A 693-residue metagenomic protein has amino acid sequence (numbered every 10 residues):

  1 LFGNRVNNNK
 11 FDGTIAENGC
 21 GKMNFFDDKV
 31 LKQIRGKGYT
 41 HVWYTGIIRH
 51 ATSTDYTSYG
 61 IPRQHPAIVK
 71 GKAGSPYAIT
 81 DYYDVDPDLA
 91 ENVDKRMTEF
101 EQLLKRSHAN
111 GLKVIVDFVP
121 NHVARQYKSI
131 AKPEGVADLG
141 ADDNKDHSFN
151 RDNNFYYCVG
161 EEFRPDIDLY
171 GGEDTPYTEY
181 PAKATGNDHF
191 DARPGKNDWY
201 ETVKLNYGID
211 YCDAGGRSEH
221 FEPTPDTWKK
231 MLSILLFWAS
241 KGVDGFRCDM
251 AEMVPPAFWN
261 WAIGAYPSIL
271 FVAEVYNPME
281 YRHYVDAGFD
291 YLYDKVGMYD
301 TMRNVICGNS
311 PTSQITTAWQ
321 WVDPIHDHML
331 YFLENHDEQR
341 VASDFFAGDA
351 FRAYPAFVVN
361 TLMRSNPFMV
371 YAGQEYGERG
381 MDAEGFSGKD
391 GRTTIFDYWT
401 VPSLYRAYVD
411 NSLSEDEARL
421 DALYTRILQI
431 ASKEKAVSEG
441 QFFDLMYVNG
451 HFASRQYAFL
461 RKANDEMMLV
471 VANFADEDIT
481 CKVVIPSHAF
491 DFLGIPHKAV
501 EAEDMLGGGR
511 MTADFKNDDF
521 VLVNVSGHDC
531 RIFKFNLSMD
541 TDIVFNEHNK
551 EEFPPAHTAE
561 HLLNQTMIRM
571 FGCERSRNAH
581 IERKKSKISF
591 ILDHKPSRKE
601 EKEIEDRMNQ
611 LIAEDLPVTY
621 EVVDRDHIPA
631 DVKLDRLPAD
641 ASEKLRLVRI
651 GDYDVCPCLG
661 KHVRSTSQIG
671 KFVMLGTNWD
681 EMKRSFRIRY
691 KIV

Functional and structural regions predicted by a protein language model:
L1-Y207, S240, R247, E252-E280: Acidic/aromatic-lined carbohydrate-recognition and catalytic surfaces of CAZymes acting on diverse glycans
C20-I34, E222-A239, A353-F357: Short, acidic/polar
R164, K230-M329, G377-R426, I430 (+4 more regions): Active-site-proximal helices and loops of the catalytic beta/alpha 8
Q320, V358-N360, A453-A463: Short, surface-exposed beta-strand/loop micro-motifs that present aromatic residues
P324-G348: Active-site clefts of carbohydrate-active enzymes
E466-F474, I588-F590: Short, well-ordered beta-strand segments enriched in hydrophobic/aromatic residues
A513-M539: C-terminal beta-strand-rich structural cap/linker in extracellular carbohydrate-active enzymes
M539-V693: Active-/binding-site microenvironments in catalytic and ligand-binding cores
